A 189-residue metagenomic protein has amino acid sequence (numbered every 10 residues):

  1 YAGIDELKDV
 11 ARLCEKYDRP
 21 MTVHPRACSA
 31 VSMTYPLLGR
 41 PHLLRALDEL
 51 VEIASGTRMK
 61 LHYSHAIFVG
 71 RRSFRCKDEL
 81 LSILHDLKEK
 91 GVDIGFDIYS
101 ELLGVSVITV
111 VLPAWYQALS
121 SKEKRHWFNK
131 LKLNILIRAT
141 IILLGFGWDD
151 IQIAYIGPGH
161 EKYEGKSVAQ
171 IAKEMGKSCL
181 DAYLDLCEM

Functional and structural regions predicted by a protein language model:
Y1, L37, V51-S55, M59-M189: Active-site neighborhoods of metal-dependent hydrolases
Y1-G56: Hydrophobic, small-residue-rich alpha-helical packing segments that form membrane-like cores
